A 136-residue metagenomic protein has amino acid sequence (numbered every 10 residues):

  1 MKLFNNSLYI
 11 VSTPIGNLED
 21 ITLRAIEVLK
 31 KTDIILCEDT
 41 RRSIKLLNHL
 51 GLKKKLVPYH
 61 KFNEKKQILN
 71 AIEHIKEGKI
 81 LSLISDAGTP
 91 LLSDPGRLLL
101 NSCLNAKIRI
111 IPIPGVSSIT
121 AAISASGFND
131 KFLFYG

Functional and structural regions predicted by a protein language model:
M1-F62: Glycine-rich, flexible N-terminal cofactor/catalytic loop recognition
N6-L8, E77-S82: Loop/turn-to-beta-strand initiation segments
I15-L18, D86-P90: Short glycine-rich anion-binding loops that position phosphate/pyrophosphate groups of nucleotides and phosphorylated
E38, Y59, I84-D86, I111-I113: Structural motif
R41-S43, G88, S118: Alpha-helix capping/helix-boundary segments
N63, A87-P95: Acidic, metal-coordinating catalytic cores used for nucleic-acid/nucleotide bond scission and strand-transfer chemistry
N63-I72: Glycine-rich, highly charged phosphate/nucleotide-binding loops
L98-G136: Class I SAM-dependent methyltransferase SAM-binding "motif I" and its flanking Rossmann-like core
